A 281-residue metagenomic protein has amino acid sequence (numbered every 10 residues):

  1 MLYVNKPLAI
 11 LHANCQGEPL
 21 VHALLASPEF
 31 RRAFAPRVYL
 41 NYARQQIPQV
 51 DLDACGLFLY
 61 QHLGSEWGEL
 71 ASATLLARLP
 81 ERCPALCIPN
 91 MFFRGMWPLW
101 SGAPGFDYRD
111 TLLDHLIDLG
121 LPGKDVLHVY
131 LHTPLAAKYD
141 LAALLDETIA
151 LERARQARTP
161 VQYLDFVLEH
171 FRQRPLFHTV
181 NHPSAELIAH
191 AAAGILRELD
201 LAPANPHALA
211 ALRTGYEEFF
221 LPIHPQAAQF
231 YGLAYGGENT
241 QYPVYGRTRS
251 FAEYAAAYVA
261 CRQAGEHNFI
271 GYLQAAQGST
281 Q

Functional and structural regions predicted by a protein language model:
M1-Q281: Extracellular glycan-modifying ectodomains
